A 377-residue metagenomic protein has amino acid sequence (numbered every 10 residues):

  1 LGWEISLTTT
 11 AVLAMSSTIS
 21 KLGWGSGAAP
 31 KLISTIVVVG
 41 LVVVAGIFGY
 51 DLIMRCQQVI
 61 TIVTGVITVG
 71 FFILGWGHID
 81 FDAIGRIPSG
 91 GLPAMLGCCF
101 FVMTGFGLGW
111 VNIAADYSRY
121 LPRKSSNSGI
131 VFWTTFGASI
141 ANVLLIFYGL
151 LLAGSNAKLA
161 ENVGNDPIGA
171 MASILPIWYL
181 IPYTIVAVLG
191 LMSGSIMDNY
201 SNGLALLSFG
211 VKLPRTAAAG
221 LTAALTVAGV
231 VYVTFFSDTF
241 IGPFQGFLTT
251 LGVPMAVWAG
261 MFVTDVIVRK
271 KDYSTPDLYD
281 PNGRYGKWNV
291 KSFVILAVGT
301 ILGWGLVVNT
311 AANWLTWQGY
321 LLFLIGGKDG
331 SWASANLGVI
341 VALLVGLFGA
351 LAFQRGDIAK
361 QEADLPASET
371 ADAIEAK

Functional and structural regions predicted by a protein language model:
L1-W24, M192-S208: Hydrophobic transmembrane alpha-helices that form the core helical bundles of multi-pass secondary transporters
S17-L32, Y50-T61, G169-I177, P182 (+3 more regions): Transmembrane helix-loop boundary segments of multi-pass membrane transporters
K21-F48, I62-I73, C99-A114, I185-V188 (+2 more regions): Transmembrane alpha-helical segments of multi-pass small-molecule transport proteins
F48-T61, N112-L144, L159-A170, D198-T216 (+2 more regions): Hydrophobic, small-residue-rich membrane helices and short re-entrant helix-turn-helix hairpins that build
F72-H78, P88-L152, I174-N199, A259 (+1 more regions): Hydrophobic, membrane-embedded alpha-helices of multi-pass small-molecule transporters
I177-G220, A224, A228: A conserved active-site cap/scaffold subdomain adjacent to cofactor or substrate pockets
P214-L278, Y285-S292, V339-L347, R355 (+1 more regions): C-terminal catalytic subdomain
A259-F348, A363, A367: C-terminal membrane-solvent junction of multi-pass transporters and transport-like membrane proteins
